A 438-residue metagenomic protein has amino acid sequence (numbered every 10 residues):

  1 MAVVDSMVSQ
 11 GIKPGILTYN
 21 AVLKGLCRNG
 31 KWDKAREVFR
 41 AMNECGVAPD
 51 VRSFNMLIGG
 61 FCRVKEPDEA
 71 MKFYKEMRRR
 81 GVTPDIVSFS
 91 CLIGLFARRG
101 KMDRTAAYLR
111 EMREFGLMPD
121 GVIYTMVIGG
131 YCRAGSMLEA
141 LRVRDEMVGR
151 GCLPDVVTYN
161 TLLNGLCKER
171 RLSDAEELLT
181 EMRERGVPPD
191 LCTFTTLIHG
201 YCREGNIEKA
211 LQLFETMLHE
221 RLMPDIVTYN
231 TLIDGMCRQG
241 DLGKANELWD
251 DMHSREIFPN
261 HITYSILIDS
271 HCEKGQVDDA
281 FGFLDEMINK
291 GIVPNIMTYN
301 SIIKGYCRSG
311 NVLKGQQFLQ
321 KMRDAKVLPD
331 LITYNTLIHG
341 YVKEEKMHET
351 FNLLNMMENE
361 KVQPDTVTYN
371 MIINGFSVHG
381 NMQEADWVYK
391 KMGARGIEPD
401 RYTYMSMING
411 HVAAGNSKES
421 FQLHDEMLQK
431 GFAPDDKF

Functional and structural regions predicted by a protein language model:
M1-N20, N29-E37, A41-E44, A48 (+11 more regions): N-terminal targeting peptides
M7, M42, I58, M77 (+17 more regions): Methionine-biased hydrophobic packing positions in alpha-helices, especially within tandem helical repeat solenoids
G15-N20, K24, A35, D50-N55 (+38 more regions): Pentatricopeptide repeat
